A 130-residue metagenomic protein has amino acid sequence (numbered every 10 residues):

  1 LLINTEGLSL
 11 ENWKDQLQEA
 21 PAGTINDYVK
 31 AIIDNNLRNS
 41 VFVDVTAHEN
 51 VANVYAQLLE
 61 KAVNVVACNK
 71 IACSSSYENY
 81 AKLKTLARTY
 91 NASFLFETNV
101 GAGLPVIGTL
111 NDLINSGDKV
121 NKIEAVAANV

Functional and structural regions predicted by a protein language model:
L1, V100-A102, V126-V130: Glycine-rich beta-alpha junction loops
L1-K61: N-terminal glycine-/serine-/threonine-rich beta1-alpha1-beta2 phosphate-ribose binding loop of Rossmann-like
A20-G23, N69-C73, S93-F96, N121-A125: Short, surface-exposed, polar/charged, turn-prone segments marking secondary-structure boundaries
L37-N39, K61-A62, T89-A92, G117-K122: Short coil/turn connectors at secondary-structure junctions
T46-K61, K70-D112: Rossmann-fold NAD(P)-binding glycine/threonine-rich loop
T109-V130: Conserved anion/nucleotide-ligand pocket segment
